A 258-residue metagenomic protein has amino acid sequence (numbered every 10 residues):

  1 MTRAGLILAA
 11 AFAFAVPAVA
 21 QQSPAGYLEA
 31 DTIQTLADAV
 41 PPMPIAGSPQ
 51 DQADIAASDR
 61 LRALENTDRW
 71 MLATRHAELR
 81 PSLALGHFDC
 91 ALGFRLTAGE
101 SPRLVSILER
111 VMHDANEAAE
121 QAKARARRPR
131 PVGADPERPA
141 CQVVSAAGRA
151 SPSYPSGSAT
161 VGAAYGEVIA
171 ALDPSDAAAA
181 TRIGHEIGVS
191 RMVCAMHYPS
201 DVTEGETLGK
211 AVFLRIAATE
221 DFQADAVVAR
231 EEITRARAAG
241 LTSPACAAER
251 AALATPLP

Functional and structural regions predicted by a protein language model:
M1-T2: N-terminal secretory signal peptides that target proteins for export/translocation
G5-A15: Bacterial N-terminal signal peptides
V16-A20: Sec/Tat signal peptide C-region and signal peptidase I cleavage site
Q22-V193, R215-A218, D225, R235-A236 (+1 more regions): Hydrophobic alpha-helical bundle signature of multipass membrane enzymes
A195-H197: Membrane-interface helix caps and helix-loop-helix hairpins in membrane proteins
K210-V212: Catalytic phosphate/nucleotide-handling subdomain of diverse soluble enzymes
V228-P258: Primarily interfacial, aromatic-capped hydrophobic alpha-helices that serve as membrane anchors
